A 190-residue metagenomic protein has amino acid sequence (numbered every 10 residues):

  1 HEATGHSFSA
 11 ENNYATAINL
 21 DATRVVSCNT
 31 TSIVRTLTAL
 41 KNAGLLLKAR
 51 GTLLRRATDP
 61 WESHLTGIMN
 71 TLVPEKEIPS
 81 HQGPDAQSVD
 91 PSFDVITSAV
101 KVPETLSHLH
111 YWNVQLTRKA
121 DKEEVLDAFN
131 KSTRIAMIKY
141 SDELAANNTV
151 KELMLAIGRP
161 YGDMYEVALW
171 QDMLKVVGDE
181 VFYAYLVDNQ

Functional and structural regions predicted by a protein language model:
H1-E62: N-terminal Rossmann-like NAD(P) cofactor-binding subdomain of oxidoreductases, focused on the glycine-rich
T23, Y183-A184: Short hydrophobic-aromatic micro-motifs
L47-K48, R55-Y183: C-terminal substrate-binding/catalytic lobe of Rossmann-fold NAD(P)-dependent oxidoreductases
Y185-Q190: Generic C-terminus detector
